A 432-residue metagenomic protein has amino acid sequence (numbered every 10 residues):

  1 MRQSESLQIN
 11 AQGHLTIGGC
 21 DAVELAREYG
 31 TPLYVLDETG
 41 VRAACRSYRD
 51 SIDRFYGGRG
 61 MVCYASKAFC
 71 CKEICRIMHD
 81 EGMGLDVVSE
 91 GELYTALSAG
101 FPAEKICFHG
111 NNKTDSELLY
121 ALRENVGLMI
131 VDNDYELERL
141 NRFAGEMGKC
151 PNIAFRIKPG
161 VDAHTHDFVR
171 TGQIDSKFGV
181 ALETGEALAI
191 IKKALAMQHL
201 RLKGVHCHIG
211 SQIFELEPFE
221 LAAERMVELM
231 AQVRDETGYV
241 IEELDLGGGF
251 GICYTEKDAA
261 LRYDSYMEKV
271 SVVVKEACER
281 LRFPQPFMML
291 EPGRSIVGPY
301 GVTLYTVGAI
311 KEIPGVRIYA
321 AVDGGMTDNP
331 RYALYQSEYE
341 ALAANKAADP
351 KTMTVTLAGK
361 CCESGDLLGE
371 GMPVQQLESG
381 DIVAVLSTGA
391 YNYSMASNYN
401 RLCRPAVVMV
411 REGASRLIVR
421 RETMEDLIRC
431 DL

Functional and structural regions predicted by a protein language model:
M1-N152, L188, K192, A196-R201 (+4 more regions): A charged N-terminal "starter" segment
R27-Y34, V126-G127, G210, G251 (+2 more regions): A broad detector of the eukaryotic-type serine/threonine protein kinase catalytic domain
R42-C45, A223, M267, A384: Hydrophobic face of alpha-helices
A65, N152-K158, H206-H208, D245-G247 (+2 more regions): Short beta-strand segments
A68-C70, G91-E92, N112-T114, N133-Y135 (+6 more regions): Active-site-proximal loop/turn and secondary-structure-junction residues that shape catalytic pockets, frequently
I74-C75, S98, L118-R123, L140-F143 (+6 more regions): Short acidic, glycine/serine/threonine-rich loops at helix termini
G160-A309, V374, L402, R411: Active-site loop/helix belt of alpha/beta enzymes
K269, K275-C278, F283-L432: Charged (often Lys/Glu-rich) extended helix/loop segments that serve as interaction or gating elements
